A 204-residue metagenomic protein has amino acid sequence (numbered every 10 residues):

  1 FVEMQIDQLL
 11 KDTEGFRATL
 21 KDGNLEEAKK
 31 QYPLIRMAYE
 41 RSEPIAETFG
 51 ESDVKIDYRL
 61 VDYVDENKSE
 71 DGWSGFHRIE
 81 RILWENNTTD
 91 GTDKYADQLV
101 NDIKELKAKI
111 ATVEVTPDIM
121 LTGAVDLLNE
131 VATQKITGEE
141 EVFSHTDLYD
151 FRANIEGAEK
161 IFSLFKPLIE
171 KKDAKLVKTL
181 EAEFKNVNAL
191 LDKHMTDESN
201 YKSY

Functional and structural regions predicted by a protein language model:
F1-Y204: Mature extracytoplasmic or organellar-lumen-exposed domains after removal of signal/transit peptides
